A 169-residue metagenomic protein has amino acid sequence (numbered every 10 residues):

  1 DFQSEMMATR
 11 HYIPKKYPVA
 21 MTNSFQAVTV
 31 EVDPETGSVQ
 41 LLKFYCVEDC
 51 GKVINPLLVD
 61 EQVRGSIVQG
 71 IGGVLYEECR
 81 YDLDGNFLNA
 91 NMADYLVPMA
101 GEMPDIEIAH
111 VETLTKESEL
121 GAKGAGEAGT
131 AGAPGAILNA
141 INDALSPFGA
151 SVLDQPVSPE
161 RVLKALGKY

Functional and structural regions predicted by a protein language model:
D1-Y169: C-terminal catalytic domains of large/alpha subunits in multi-subunit enzymes
